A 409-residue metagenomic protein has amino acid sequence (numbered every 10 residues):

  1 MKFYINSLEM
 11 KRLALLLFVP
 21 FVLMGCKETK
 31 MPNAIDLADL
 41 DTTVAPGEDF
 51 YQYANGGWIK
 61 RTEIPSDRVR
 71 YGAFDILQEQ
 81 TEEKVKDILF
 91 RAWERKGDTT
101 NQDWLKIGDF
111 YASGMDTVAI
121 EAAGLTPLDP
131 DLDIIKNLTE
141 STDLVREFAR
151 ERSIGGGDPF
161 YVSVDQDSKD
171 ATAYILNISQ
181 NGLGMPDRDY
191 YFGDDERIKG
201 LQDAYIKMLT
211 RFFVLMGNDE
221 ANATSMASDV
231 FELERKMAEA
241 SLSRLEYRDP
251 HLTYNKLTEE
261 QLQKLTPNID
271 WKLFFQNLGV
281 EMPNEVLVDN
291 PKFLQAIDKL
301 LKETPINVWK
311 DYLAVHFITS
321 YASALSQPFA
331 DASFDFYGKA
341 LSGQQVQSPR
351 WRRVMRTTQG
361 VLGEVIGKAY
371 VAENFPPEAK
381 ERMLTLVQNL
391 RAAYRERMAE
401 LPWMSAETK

Functional and structural regions predicted by a protein language model:
M1-M10: N-terminal secretory signal peptides that target proteins for export/translocation
K11-L16: Sec-dependent signal peptide recognition, specifically the positively charged N-region followed immediately by
L23-G25: C-terminal motif of bacterial Sec signal peptides marking the signal peptidase cleavage site
K27-I35: Bacterial Sec signal peptide processing site at the extreme N-terminus
A45-E48, Y53-A119: Active-site-surrounding "flap" and adjacent substrate/cofactor-binding loops of secreted or lumenal enzymes, prototyped
A92-L384: Noncatalytic, helix-rich "gating/capping" subdomain that lines the substrate-entry/channel surface of large enzyme
P377-K409: Extended, non-catalytic substrate-recognition/exosite surfaces adjacent to catalytic cores, especially in enzymes
